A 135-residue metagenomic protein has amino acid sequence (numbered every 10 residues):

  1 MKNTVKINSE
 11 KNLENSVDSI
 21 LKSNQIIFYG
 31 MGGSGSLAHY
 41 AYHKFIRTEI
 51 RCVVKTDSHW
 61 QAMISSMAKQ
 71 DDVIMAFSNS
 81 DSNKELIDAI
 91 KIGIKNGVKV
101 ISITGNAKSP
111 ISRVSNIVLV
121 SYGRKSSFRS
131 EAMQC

Functional and structural regions predicted by a protein language model:
M1-N3: Short glycine/proline- and acidic residue-enriched helix-loop micro-motifs that form flexible lids or anion-recognition
V5-K22: A short, well-structured juxtamembrane/interface segment
L21-C135: Glycine-rich phosphate-binding loops that contact phosphosugars or nucleotide phosphates
